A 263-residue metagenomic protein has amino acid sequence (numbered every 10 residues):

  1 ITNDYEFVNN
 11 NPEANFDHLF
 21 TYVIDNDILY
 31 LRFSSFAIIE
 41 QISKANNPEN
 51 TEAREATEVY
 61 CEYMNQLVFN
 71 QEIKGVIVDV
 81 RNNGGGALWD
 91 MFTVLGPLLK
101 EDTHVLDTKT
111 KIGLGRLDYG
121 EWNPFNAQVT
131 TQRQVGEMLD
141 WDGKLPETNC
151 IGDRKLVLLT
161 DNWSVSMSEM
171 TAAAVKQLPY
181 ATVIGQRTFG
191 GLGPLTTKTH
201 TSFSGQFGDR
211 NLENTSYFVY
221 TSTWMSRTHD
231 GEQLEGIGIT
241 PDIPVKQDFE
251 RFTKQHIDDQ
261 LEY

Functional and structural regions predicted by a protein language model:
I1-K111, Y119, T197-R210: Flexible, low-complexity junctional segments that flank or bridge functional domains
Y5-V8, F249-T253, I257, L261: Extended hydrophobic/Leu-rich segments
E55, V59-Y63, W89-T93, S166 (+4 more regions): Extracytoplasmic/secreted proteins, especially bacterial periplasmic and envelope-associated proteins
D79, D242, D258-D259: Acidic side chains
W89-R251: Conserved acidic, small-residue-rich alpha-beta core segments centered on
